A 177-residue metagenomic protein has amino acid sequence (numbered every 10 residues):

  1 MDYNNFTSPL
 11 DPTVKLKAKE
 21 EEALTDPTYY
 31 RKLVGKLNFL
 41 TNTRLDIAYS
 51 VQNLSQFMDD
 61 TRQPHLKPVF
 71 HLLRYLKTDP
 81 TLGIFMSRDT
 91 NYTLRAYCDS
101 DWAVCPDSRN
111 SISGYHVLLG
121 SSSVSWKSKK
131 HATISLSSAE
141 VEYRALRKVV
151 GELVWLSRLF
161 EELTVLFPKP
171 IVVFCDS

Functional and structural regions predicted by a protein language model:
M1-S177: Long, low-complexity, charge-biased intrinsically disordered regions
